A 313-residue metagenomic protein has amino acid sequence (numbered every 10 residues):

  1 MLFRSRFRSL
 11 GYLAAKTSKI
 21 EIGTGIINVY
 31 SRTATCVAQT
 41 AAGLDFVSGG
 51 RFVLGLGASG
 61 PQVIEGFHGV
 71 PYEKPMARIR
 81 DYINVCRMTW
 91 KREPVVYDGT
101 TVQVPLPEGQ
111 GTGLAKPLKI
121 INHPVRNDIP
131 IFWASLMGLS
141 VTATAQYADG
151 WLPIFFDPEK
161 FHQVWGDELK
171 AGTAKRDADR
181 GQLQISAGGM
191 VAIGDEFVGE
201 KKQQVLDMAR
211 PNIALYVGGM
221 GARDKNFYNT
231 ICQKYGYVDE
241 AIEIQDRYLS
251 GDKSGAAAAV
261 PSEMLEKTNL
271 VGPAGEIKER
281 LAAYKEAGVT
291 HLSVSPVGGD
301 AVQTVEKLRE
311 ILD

Functional and structural regions predicted by a protein language model:
M1-D313: Active-site-adjacent structural elements that line small-molecule/cofactor binding pockets in enzymes
